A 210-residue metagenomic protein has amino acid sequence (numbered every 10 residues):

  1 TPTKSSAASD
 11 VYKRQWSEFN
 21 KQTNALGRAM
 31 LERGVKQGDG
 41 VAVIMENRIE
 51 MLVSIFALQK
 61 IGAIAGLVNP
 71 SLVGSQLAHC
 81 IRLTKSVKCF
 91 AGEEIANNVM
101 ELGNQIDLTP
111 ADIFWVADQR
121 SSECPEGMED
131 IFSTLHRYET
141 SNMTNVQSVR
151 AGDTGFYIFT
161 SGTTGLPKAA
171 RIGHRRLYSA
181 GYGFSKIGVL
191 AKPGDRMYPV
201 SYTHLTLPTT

Functional and structural regions predicted by a protein language model:
T1-Y12, H204-T210: Single conserved hydrophobic/aromatic residue that forms the stacking wall/gate of nucleotide- or nucleobase-binding
S9-R48, L52-F56, V73-A78, R82: Conserved AMP-binding/adenylate-forming core of the ANL superfamily
Q15-S17, G155-S179, T210: Conserved AMP-binding A3 loop
N20-A25, N142, A170-K192, V200: Conserved structural elements of the adenylate-forming
L31, I49-V68, L77-A78, F184-I187 (+1 more regions): Hydrophobic alpha-helical segments in the ANL/AMP-binding
E32-R33, K60-T134: Structural core segment of the AMP-binding/adenylate-forming
V43, G188-L207: Conserved AMP-binding loop of ANL adenylate-forming enzymes
W115, R120, H136-F159, L166 (+1 more regions): Conserved pre-ATP/AMP-binding loop-to-beta segment of ANL
